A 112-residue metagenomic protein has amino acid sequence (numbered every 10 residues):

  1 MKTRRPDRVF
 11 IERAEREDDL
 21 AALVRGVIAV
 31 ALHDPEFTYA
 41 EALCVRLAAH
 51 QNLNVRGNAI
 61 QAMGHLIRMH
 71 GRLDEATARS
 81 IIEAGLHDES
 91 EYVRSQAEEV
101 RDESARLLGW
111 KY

Functional and structural regions predicted by a protein language model:
M1-K2, L23-P35, G57-G71, S95-L107: Structural detector for internal amphipathic alpha-helices that build alpha-solenoid repeat scaffolds
M1-R25: N-terminal "cap/leader" segments of large eukaryotic alpha-helical scaffolds
T3-E12, P35-L47, G71-G85, W110-Y112: Amphipathic alpha-helical scaffolding segments comprising HEAT/armadillo-like alpha-solenoid repeats
R16, A31, A48-A49, R68 (+1 more regions): Alpha-solenoid HEAT/Armadillo repeat architecture
D19-A21, L53-N54, H87, E91-Y92: Alpha-helix N-cap/helix-start positions at coil->helix boundaries
A78-Y112: Amphipathic alpha-helical binding modules
